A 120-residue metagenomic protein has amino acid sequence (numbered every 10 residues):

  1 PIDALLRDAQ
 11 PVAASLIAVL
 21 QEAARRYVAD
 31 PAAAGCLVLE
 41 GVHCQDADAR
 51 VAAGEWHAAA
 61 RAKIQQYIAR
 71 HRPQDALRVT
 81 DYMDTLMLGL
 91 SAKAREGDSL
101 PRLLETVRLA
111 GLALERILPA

Functional and structural regions predicted by a protein language model:
I2-A34, T80-M83: Hydrophobic alpha-helical connector segments
I2-A4, G35-L37, A52, R102-L103: Short, hydrophobic secondary-structure boundary micro-motifs
D3, A24, V28, Q65 (+3 more regions): Short amphipathic alpha-helical interface segments enriched in basic and hydrophobic/aromatic residues, used as
A4, A18, E22, E40 (+3 more regions): Alpha-helical elements of Rossmann-like donor-binding domains used by nucleotide-donor carbohydrate transfer enzymes
D8-Q10, D48, H57-T80, E115-A120: Hydrophobic alpha-helical bundle segments that form small-molecule/ligand-binding pockets
L16, A53, H57, T80-M83 (+1 more regions): Hydrophobic packing residues in well-ordered alpha-helices of helical domains and bundles
A29-D48: Amphipathic alpha-helical segments used for helix-helix packing
A34, H43, Q74-E96, E105-A113: Hydrophobic alpha-helical segments that form the core of small-molecule binding pockets and/or dimer interfaces
